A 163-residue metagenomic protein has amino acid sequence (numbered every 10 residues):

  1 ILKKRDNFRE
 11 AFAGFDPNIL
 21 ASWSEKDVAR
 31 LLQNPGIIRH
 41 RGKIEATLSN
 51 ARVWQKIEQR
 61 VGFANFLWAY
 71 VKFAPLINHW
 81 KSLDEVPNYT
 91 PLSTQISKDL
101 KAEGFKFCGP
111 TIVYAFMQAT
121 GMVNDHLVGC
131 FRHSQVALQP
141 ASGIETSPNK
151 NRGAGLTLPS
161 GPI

Functional and structural regions predicted by a protein language model:
L2-I163: HhH-family (HhH-GPD) DNA N-glycosylase catalytic core used in base-excision repair
